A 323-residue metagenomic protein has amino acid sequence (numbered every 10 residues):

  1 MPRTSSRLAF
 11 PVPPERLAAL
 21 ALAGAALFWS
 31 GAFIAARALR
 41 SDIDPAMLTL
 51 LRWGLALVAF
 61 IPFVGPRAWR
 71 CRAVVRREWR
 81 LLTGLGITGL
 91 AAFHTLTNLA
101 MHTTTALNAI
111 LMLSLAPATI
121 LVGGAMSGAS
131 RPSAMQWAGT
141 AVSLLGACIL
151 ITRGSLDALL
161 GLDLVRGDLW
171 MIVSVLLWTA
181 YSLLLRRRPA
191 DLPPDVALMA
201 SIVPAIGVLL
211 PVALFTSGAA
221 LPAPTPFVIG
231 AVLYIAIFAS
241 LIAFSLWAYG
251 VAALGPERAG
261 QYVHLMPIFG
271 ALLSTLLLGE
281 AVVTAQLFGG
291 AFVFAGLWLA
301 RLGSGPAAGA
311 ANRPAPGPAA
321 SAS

Functional and structural regions predicted by a protein language model:
P2, L17, S41-A92, T119-G123 (+6 more regions): Transmembrane alpha-helices of multi-pass small-molecule transport proteins
P2-L51, D157-R187, P314-S323: Glycine-/small-residue-enriched transmembrane alpha-helix faces in small-molecule transporters and effluxers
P14-A18, D42-L50, V74-R80, W137 (+3 more regions): Juxtamembrane helix-entry segments on the extracytoplasmic side of multipass membrane proteins
A26, T49-L51, H94, N108-L115 (+2 more regions): Helix-helix packing/entry segments at the starts of transmembrane helices
F28, A32-F33, I61-L113, I149 (+1 more regions): Specific transmembrane alpha-helical segments of multi-pass solute transporters/efflux pumps, especially DMT/EamA
L57-F60, I120-V122, M126, T140 (+4 more regions): Transmembrane alpha-helical segments that form core, pore/gating elements of small-molecule transporters/exporters
A59-R67, C71, A116-L145, I268-F288: C-terminal transmembrane-helix exit sites in multi-pass transporters
F60, T83, P132-G154, L209 (+3 more regions): Hydrophobic transmembrane alpha-helices of multi-pass small-molecule transport proteins
